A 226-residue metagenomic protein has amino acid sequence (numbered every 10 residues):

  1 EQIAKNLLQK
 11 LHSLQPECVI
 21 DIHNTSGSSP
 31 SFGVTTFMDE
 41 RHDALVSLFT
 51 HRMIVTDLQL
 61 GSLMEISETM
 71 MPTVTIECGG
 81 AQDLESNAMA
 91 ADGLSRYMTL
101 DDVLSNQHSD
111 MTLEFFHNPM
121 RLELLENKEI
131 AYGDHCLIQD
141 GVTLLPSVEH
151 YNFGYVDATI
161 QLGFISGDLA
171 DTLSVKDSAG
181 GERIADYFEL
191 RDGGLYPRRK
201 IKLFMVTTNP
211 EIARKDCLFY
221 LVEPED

Functional and structural regions predicted by a protein language model:
E1-D226: Structured catalytic-domain cores with a bias toward divalent-metal coordination
